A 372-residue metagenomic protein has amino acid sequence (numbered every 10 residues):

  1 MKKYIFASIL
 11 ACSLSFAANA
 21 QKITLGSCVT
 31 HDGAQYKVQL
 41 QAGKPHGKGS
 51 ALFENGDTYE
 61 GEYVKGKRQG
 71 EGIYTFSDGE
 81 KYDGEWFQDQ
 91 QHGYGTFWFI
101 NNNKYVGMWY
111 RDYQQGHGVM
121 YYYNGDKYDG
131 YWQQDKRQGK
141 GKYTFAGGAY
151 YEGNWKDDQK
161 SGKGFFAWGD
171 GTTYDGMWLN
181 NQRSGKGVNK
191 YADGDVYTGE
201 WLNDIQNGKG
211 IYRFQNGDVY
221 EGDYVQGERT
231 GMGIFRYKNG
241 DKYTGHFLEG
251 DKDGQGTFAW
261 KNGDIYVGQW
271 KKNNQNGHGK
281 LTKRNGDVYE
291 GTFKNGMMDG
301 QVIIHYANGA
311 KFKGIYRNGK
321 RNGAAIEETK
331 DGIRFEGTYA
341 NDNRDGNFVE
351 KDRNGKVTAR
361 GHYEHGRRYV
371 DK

Functional and structural regions predicted by a protein language model:
M1-Y4: Positively charged n-region of N-terminal signal peptides that target proteins for export
F6-A7, R360: Generic early N-terminus positional signal peaking at residue ~5-7
A7-S15: Bacterial N-terminal signal peptides
A17-K372: Glycine/tyrosine- and acidic-biased, solvent-exposed loop/turn segments at the edges of beta-strands
